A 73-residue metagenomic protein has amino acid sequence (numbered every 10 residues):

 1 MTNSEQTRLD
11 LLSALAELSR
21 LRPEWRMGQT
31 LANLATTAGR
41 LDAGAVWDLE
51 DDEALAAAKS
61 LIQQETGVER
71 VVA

Functional and structural regions predicted by a protein language model:
M1-W25: N-terminal acidic leader/helix
R20, A35-R40: Amphipathic alpha-helical core segments of compact helical bundles
E24-G28, A43: Short, solvent-exposed secondary-structure capping/transition elements
Q29-N33: Amphipathic alpha-helical interaction segments
R40-A73: Short, charged early-sequence alpha-helical segments and their helix-coil boundaries
